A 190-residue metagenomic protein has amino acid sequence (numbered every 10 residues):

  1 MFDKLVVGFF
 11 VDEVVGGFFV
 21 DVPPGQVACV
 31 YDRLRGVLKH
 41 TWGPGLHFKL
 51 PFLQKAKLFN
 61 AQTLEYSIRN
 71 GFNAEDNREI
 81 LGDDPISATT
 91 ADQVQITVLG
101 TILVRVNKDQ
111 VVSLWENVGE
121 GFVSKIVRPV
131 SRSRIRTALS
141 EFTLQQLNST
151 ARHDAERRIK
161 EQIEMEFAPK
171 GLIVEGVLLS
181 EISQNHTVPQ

Functional and structural regions predicted by a protein language model:
F2-G17: Single-pass alpha-helical transmembrane signal-anchor segments
V6-F10, E75-D84, N117, Q145 (+1 more regions): A short linear-motif detector with a strong N-terminal bias
V15-V130, R134, L139: Hydrophobic membrane-anchoring helix/hairpin
A88-Q93, T97-L99, L103-R105, V123-P189: Amphipathic, coiled-coil-like alpha-helical scaffolding segments used for oligomerization/assembly
